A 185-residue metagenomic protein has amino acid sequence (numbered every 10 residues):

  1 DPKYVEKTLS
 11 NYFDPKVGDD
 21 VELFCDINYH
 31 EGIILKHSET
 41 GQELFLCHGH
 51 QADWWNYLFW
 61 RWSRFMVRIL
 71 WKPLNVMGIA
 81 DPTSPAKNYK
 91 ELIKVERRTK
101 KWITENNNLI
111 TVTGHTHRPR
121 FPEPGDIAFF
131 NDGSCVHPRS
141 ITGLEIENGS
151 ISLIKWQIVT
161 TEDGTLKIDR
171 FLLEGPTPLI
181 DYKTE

Functional and structural regions predicted by a protein language model:
D1-F45, G49-W54, F59-W60: Active-site neighborhood of divalent metal-dependent phosphoester bond hydrolases
D1-K7, A52-W54, N108-E123, H137-R139: Active-site environment of divalent metal-dependent phosphoester hydrolases
N28-I33, T116, F129-F130: Glycine-rich, charged/polar anion/phosphate-binding loops that engage phosphate groups from diverse ligands
L35-S38, E123-G125, F129-E185: Binuclear metal-dependent phosphoesterase catalytic core
T40-R98: Active-site-proximal loop/helix segment associated with metal-binding centers of metalloenzymes
Q42-L44, I110, E145: Structural motif
S84-I110, T161-E185: A short C-terminal boundary segment appended to hydrolase-like catalytic domains
